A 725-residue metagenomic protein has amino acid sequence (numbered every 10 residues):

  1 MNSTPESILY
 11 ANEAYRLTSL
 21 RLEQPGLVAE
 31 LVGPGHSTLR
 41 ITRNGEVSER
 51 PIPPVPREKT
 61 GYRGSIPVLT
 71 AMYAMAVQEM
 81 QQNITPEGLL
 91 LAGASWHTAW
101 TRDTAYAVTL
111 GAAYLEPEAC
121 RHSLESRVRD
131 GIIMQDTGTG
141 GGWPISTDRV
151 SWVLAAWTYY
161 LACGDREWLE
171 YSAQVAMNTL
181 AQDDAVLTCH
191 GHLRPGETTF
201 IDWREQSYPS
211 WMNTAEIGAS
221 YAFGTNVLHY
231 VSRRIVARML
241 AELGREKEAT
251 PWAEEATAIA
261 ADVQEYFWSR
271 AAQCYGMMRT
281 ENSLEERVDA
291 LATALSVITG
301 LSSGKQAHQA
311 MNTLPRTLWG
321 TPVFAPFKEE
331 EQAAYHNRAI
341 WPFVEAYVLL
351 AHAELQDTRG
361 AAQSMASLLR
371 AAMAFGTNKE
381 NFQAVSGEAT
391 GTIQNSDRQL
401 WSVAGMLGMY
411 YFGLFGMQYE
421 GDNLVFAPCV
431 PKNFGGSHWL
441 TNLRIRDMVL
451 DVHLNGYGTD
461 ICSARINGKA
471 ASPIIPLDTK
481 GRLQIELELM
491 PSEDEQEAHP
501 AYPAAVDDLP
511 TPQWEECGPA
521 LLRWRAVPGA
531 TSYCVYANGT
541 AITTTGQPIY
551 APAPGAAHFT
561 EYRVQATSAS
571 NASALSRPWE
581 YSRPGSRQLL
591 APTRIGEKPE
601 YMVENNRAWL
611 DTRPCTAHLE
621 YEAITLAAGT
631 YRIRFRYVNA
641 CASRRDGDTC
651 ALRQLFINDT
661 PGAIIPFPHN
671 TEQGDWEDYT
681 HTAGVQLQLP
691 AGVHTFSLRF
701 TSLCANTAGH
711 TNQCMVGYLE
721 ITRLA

Functional and structural regions predicted by a protein language model:
N2-L9, Y15, T317, A351-G518: Non-catalytic C-terminal accessory modules of carbohydrate-active enzymes
Y15, R21-G26, G33, P56-T98 (+6 more regions): Extended glycan-interaction surfaces of carbohydrate-active proteins
T60-T70, G111-L124, Y159-M177, R238-T257 (+3 more regions): Structural helix-adjacent loops and short alpha-helical linkers that scaffold large soluble proteins
T98, R102-T104, V108-E197, A222-Y230 (+5 more regions): Aromatic-rich carbohydrate-recognition surfaces in CAZymes
H499-P528, N571-P584: Pro/Thr/Ser/Gly-rich low-complexity, intrinsically disordered linker/stalk tracts
S532-A557: Recognizes extended acidic, P/S/T-rich segments that occur within or adjacent to Ig-like beta-sandwich modules
P552-A572: Beta-strand-rich modules
R577-A725: Extracytoplasmic
